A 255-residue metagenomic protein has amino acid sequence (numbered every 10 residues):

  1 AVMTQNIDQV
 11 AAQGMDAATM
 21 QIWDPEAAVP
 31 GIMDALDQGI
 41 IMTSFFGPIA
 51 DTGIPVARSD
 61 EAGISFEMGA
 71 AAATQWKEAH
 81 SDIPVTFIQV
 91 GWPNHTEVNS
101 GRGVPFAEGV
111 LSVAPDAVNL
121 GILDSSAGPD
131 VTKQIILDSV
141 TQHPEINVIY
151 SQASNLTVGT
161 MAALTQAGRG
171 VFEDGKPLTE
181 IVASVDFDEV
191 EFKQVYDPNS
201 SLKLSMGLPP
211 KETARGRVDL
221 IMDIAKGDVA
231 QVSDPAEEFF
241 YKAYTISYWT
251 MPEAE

Functional and structural regions predicted by a protein language model:
A1, T86-Q89, A107-A127: Short beta-strand elements in bilobed, periplasmic/extracellular small-molecule ligand-binding domains
T4-D37, F106, G121-Q194: Hydrophobic alpha-helical
D16, I54, V85, N147 (+1 more regions): Conserved acidic residues
P30-G63, D188-D197: Flexible loop/hinge segments that line or gate small-molecule binding clefts
I54-V56, V85-H95: Short beta-strand segments enriched in small/hydrophobic residues
A57-V85, G101, T132-K133, D186-F192 (+1 more regions): Hydrophobic alpha-helical segments within soluble ligand-binding/sensing domains
I64-A71, E97-A117, I135, G159-A163: Short, solvent-exposed amphipathic alpha-helices that sit in or adjacent to ligand/effector-binding or catalytic
V98, V110, F187, M206-E255: Hinge/cleft segment of the Venus flytrap/periplasmic-binding protein
